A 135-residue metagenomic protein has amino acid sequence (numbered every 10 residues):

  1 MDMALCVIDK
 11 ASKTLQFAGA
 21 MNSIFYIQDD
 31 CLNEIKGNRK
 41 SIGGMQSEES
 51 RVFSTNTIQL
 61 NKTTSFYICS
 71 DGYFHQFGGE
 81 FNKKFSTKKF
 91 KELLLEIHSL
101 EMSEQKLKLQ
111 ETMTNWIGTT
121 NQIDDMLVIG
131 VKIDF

Functional and structural regions predicted by a protein language model:
M1-F135: Conserved subregion of the PPM/PP2C metallophosphatase catalytic domain
